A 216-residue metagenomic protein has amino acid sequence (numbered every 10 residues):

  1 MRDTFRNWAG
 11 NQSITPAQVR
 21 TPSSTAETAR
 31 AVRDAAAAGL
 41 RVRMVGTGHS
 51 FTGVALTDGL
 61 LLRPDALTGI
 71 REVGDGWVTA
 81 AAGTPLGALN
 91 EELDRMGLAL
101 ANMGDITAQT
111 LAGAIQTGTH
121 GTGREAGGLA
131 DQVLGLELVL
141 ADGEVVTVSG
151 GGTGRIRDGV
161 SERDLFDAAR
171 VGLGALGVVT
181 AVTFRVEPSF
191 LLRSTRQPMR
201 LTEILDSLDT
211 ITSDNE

Functional and structural regions predicted by a protein language model:
M1-A9: N-terminal regions that are enriched for targeting/export leaders and immediately downstream pro/stem segments
N7, G123-R124, R193: Extended interaction regions within the primary functional domain
G10-P16, D34-A37, L191-L192, L205-L208: Intrinsically disordered, low-complexity segments enriched in small residues
S13-A108, A112-A114, G118-G123: Glycine-rich N-terminal segment of FAD-binding domains in flavoprotein oxidoreductases, spanning the beta-loop-helix
T52-R71, G121-G143, V178-R185: Structural signature of FAD isoalloxazine-binding scaffolds in flavoprotein oxidoreductases
A99, G127-D131, V160: Short loop/turn motifs at secondary-structure junctions and domain boundaries
L134-E216: C-terminal substrate-binding/cap subdomain adjacent to the FAD-binding core in PCMH-type and related FAD-linked
